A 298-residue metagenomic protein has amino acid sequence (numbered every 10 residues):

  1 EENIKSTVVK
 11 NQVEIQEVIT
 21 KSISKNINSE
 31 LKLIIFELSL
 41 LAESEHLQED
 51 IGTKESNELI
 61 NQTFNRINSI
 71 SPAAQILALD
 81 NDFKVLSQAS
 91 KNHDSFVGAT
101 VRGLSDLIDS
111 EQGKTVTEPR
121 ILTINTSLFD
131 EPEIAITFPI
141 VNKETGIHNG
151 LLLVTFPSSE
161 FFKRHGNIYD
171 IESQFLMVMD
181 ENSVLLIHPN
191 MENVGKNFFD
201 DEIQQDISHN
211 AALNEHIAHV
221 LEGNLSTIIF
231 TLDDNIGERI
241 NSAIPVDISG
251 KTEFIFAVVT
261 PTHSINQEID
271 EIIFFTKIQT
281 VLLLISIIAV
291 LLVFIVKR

Functional and structural regions predicted by a protein language model:
E1-E2, Q279, L283-R298: Cytosolic-side ends of inner-membrane transmembrane helices, especially those that anchor bacterial signal-transduction
E1-T53, N65, S69-A74, A135: Juxtamembrane extracytoplasmic/periplasmic/luminal helical "stalk" adjacent to the first N-terminal
K5-S6, F161-I168, P261-L283: Membrane-interface helix-start motif
I34, E268, I272, L291-R298: Juxtamembrane alpha-helical signal-transduction segment immediately C-terminal to a transmembrane helix
K54-T63, S90-N125, E192-F230: Extracytoplasmic/periplasmic sensor domains and loops in membrane signaling proteins
N57-P72, K91-N92, L151-Q204, D270-E271: Solvent-exposed, extracytoplasmic
S69-P72, D80-I168: Extracytoplasmic/periplasmic ligand-binding sensor regions of membrane-associated signaling proteins
Q204-K277: Extracellular/periplasmic juxtamembrane segments that couple receptor/chemosensory ectodomains to their
